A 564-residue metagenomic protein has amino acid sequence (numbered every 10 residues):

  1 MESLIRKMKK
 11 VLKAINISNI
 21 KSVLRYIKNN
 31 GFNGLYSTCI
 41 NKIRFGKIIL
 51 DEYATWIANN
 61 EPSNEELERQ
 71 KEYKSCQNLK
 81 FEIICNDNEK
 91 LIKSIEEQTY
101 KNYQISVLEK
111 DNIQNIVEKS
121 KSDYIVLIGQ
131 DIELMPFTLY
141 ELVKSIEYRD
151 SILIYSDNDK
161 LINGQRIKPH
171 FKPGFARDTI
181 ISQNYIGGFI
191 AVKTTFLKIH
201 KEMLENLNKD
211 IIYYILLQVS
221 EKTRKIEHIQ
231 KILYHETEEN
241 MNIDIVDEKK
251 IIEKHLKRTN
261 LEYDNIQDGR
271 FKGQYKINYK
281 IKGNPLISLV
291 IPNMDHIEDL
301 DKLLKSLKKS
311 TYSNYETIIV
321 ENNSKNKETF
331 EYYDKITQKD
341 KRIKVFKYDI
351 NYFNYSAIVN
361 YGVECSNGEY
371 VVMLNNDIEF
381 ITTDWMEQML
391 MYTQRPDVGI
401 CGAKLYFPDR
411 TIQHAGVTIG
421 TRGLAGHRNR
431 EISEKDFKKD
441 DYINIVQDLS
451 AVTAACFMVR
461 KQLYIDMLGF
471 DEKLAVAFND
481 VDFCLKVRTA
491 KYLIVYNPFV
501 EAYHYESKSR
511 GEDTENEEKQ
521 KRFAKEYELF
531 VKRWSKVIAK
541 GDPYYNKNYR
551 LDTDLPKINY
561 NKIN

Functional and structural regions predicted by a protein language model:
L4, K10, K21-N78, D244-N284 (+5 more regions): C-terminal, non-catalytic tails of nucleotide-sugar-dependent glycosyltransferases
E72-N78, K93-N102, K305-N314: Short, acidic, metal-binding catalytic loop of nucleotide-sugar glycosyltransferases
F81-N88, Q98, I287-D299, L303-S310 (+2 more regions): A conserved hydrophobic helix/loop-capping motif in glycosyltransferases and polysaccharide synthases
K110-S120, D349-S366: Glycine-rich, basic loop-to-helix element that forms the pyrophosphate-binding segment of sugar-nucleotide handling
I125, V371: Short aromatic/hydrophobic "clamp" motif used to bind/position activated sugar donors
E133-I167, R224, I378-G423: Conserved donor NDP-sugar-binding/catalytic core segment of glycosyltransferases
I167-T194, N354-A357, T421-Q462: A recurrent flexible, glycine/aromatic-enriched loop bordering the glycosyltransferase active site that acts as
F196, N206-K231, I252, M386-M389 (+2 more regions): A short, conserved alpha-helix in the catalytic core of glycosyltransferases
